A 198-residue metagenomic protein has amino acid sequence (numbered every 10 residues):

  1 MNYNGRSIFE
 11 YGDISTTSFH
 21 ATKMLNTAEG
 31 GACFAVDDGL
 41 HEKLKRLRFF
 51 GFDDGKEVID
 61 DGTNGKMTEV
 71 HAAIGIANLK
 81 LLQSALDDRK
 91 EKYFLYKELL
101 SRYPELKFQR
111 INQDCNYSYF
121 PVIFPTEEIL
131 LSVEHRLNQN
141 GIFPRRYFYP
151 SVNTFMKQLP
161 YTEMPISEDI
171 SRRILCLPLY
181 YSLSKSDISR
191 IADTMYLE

Functional and structural regions predicted by a protein language model:
M1-S18, M24, S151: Conserved PLP phosphate-binding loop immediately N-terminal to the Schiff-base lysine helix in PLP-dependent enzymes
N4, T27, F155-K157: Short, charged, surface-exposed secondary-structure boundary motifs
S7-E10, C33-F34, T162-M164: Short, hinge-like loop/turn segments at secondary-structure boundaries
Y11-G12, E29, F120: Acidic, glycine-centered active-site loop in nucleotide-sugar glycosyltransferases
S18, G31-D37: Short beta-strand-to-turn element immediately C-terminal to the catalytic PLP-Schiff-base lysine in fold type I
M24-A32: Glycine-rich phosphate-binding loop of ATP-grasp-fold ATP-dependent ligases
D38-E198: PLP-dependent aminotransferase class I/II
